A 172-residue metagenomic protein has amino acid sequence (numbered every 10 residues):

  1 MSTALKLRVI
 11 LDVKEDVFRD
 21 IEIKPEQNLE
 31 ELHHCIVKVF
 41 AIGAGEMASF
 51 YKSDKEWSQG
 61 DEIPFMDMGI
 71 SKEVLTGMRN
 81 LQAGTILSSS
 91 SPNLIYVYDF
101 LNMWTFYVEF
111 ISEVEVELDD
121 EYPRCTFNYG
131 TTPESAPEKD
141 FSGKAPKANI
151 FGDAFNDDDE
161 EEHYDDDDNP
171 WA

Functional and structural regions predicted by a protein language model:
M1-A172: Short linear regulatory motifs enriched in tryptophan with gly/pro/ser
